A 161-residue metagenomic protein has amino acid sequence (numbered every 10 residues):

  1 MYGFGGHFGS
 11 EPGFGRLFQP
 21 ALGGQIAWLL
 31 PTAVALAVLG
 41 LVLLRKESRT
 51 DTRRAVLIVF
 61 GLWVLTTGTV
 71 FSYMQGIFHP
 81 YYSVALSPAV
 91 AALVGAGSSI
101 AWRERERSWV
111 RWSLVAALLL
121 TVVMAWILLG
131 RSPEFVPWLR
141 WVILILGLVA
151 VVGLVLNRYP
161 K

Functional and structural regions predicted by a protein language model:
Y2-A33: Individual transmembrane alpha-helix segments
Q25-W28, A35-G61: Membrane-interface helix-loop-helix junctions at transmembrane boundaries of multi-pass membrane enzymes, predominantly
V38-S48, S98-R105, V152-P160: Structural signal for the C-terminal ends of transmembrane alpha-helices and the immediately following loop
A55-W63, V84-P88, S113-A117: Alpha-helical transmembrane segments of multi-pass membrane proteins, especially transporters and channels
G68-S72, G97, V152: Alpha-helical transmembrane segments of multipass membrane proteins
S72-Y81, L128-V136: Membrane-interface helix caps and helix-loop-helix hairpins in membrane proteins
I77-S99, W141-I145: Hydrophobic/aromatic-rich transmembrane helices and adjacent perimembrane loops
R105-K161: Transmembrane helical bundles and short interhelical boundary loops of multi-pass, membrane-embedded
